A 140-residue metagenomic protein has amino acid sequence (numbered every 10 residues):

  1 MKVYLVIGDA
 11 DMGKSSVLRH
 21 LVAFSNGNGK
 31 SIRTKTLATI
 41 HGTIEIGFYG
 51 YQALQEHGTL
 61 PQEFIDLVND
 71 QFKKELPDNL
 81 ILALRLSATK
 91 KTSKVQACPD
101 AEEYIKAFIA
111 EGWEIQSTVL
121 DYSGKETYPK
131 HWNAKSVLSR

Functional and structural regions predicted by a protein language model:
K2-N26: Glycine-rich phosphate-binding P-loop
V3, I46, I115-S117: Conserved beta-strand scaffold positions in the cores of enzyme catalytic domains, especially in NTP/NDP-utilizing
V6, G50-A53, A110, I115: Intrinsically disordered, low-complexity regions enriched in small/polar residues
S15-R19, G29, K106, S117: Intrinsically disordered, low-complexity regions
G27-K106: Conserved nucleotide-sensing/catalytic segment adjacent to the nucleotide-binding pocket in NTP-handling enzymes
N79-R140: Replace "adjacent to P-loop NTPase cores in ATP/GTP-dependent enzymes" with "adjacent to NTP-binding cores
